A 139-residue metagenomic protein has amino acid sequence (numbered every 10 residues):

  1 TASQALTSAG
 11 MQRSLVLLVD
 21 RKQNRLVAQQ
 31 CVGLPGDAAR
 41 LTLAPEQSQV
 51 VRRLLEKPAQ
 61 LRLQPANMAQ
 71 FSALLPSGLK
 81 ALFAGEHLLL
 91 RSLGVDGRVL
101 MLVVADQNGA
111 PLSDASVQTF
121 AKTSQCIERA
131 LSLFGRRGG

Functional and structural regions predicted by a protein language model:
T1-S8, V50-R53, K57, S77-G78 (+1 more regions): Amphipathic alpha-helical regulatory segments at dimerization interfaces that relay allosteric signals between sensory
S3-L6, Q12-D20, L26, R52: Short, hydrophobic-rich beta-strand element in sensory/regulatory alpha-beta domains
V16-Q47: GAF sensory/regulatory domain recognition with acknowledged cross-activation on helical regulatory dimers
C31-L34, M101-P111: Short beta-strand-to-loop transition segments that serve as allosteric relay/switch motifs in sensory/regulatory domains
G36-A69, T119-K122: Acidic/proline- and glycine-rich, intrinsically disordered low-complexity segments that serve as regulatory linkers
L74-L100: Helix-to-coil/beta transition segments that act as allosteric "coupling" elements at the rims of sensory or catalytic
D106-S124, A130-G139: Regulatory loop-to-helix N-cap segments in sensory/regulatory domains that couple ligand/signal detection
